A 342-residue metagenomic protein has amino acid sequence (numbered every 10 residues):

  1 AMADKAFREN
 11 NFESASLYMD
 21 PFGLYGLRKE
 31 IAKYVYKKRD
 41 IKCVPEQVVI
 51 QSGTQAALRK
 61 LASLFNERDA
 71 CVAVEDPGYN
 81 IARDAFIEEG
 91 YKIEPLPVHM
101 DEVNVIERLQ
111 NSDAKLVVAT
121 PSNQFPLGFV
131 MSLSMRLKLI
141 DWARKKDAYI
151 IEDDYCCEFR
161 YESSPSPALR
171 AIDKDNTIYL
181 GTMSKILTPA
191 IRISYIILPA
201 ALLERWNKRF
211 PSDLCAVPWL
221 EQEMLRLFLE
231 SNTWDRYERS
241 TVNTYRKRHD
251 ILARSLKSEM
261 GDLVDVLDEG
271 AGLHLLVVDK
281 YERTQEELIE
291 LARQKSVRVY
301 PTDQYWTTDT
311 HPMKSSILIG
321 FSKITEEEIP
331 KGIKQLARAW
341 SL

Functional and structural regions predicted by a protein language model:
A3, R8-D147, I151, C157-I178 (+2 more regions): Conserved core of the PLP fold type I
C43, C71, D76, N80-A85 (+14 more regions): A generic "structured core" feature
P97, V118-T120, I151-D154, G181 (+3 more regions): Short beta-strand segments
P121-F125, K185, I324: Short glycine-rich anion-binding loops that position phosphate/pyrophosphate groups of nucleotides and phosphorylated
I178-S258, V266-L267: PLP-dependent aminotransferase class I/II
L198, L276-E282, V299-A339: Conserved PLP-binding active-site segment of the aspartate aminotransferase-like
N243-A253, V264-V278, Q285-L291: Conserved glycine-rich beta-strand-loop-beta hairpin in the small C-terminal domain of fold type I
L288-R293, I333-A337: Short amphipathic alpha-helices in soluble, non-transmembrane regions that often serve as interface/regulatory elements
